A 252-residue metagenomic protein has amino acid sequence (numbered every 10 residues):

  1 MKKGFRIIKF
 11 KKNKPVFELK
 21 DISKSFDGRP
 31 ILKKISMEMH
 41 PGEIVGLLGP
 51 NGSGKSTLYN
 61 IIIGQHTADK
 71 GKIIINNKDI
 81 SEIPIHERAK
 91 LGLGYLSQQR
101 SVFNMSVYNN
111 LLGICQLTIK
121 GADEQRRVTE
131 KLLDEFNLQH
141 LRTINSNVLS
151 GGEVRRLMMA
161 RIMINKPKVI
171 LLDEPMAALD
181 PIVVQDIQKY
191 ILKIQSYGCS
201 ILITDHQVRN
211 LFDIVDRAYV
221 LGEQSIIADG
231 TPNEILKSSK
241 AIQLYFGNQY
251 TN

Functional and structural regions predicted by a protein language model:
F17-L19, L32: Conserved structural motif at the start of ABC-family nucleotide-binding domains
L48-P50: The feature captures the beta-strand-to-loop junction immediately N-terminal to the Walker
I63: Helix-to-loop junction immediately C-terminal to a conserved catalytic motif
G71-K78, L91: Conserved ABC transporter NBD signature motif
D123-L141, K189-L192, K240: Conserved ABC ATPase "signature" region
N145-L149, E153: Conserved ABC ATPase signature
I170-E174: Catalytic Walker B motif of ABC-type/P-loop ATPase nucleotide-binding domains
